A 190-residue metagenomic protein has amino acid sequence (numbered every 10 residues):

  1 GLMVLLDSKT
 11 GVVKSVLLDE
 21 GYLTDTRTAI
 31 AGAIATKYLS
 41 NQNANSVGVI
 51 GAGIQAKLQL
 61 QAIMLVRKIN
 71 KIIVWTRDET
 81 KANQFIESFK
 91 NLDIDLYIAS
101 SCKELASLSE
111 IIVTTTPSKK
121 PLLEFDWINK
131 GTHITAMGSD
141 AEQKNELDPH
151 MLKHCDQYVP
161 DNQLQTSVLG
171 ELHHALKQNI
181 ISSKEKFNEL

Functional and structural regions predicted by a protein language model:
G1-A44: Phosphate/diphosphate ligand-binding glycine-rich loop within oxidoreductases
L39-S46, K68, N129-K130: Short helix-loop-beta connector
G51-G53: Glycine-rich Rossmann-fold phosphate-binding loop(s) that bind the pyrophosphate of adenine dinucleotide cofactors
L65-L92: NAD(P)-binding Rossmann-fold cofactor-contacting core
I94-S109, F125-D126: Short acidic low-complexity segments
S107-L108, N129-K130, H154: Alpha-helix C-terminal capping/helix-to-coil transition sites in glycosyltransferase folds
S118-H133, E146-P149: Rossmann-fold NAD(P) dinucleotide-binding segment
A141-L190: Adenosine-phosphate binding glycine-rich loop
